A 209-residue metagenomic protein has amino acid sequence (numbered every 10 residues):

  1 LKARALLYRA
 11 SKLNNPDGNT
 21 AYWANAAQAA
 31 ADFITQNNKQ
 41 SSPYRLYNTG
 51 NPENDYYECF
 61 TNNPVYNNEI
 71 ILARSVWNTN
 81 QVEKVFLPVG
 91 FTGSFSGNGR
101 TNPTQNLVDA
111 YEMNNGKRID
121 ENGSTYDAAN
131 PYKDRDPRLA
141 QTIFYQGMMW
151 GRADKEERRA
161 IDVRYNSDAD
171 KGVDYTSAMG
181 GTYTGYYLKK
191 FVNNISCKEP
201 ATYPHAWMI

Functional and structural regions predicted by a protein language model:
L1-R4, S11, T202-I209: Extended, leucine-rich alpha-helical cores of fungal transcription factors
R4-G172: An aromatic- and glycine-enriched ligand-binding surface/loop that stacks and positions planar moieties
M113-N115, A128, K133-D134, Y145 (+1 more regions): Conserved, well-structured interaction surfaces
